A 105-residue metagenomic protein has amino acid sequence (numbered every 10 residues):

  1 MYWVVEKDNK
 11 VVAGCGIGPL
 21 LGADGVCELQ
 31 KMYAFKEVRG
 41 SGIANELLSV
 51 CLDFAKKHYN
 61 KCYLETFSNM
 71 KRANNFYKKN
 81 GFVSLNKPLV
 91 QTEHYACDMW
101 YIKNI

Functional and structural regions predicted by a protein language model:
M1-Q30, F35-K36, L48-V50, F54 (+2 more regions): Acetyl-CoA-dependent GNAT
N9-K10, K31-S49, S68-N75, K79-N80: Conserved glycine-rich acetyl-CoA-binding loop
A23-V26, S41, Y95: Non-catalytic, surface-exposed connector residues within folded enzymatic/regulatory domains
S41, K57-N60: Short coil/turn segments at alpha/beta junctions that flank glycine-rich nucleotide-binding fingerprints
N60-Y63, F67-I105: C-terminal "cap" of GNAT-fold acetyltransferases
